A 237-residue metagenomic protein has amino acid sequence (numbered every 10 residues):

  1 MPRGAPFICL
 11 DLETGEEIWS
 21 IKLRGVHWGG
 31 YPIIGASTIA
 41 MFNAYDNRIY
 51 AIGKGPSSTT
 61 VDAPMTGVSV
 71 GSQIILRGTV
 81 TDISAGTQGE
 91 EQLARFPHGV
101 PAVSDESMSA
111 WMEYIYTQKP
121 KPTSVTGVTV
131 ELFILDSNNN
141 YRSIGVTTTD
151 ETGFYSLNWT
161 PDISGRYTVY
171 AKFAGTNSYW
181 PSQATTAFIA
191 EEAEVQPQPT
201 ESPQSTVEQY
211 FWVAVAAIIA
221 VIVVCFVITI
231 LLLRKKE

Functional and structural regions predicted by a protein language model:
M1-V70, I74-S104, Y116, T123-S124 (+3 more regions): Secretory-pathway ectodomains
R24, T148, D162, T186-F188: A generic structural motif
A51, L76-G78, A171, N177 (+1 more regions): Secretory targeting signatures
Q73-I75, F154-S156, Q183-T185: Intrinsic-disorder/low-complexity, polar/charged segments enriched in Ser/Thr/Lys/Arg/Asp/Glu/Gln
E113-P120, F154-D162: Signal that preferentially marks extracellular ectodomain short beta-strand elements of beta-sandwich modules
N139, S143-W159, G165: Glycine-centered loop-to-beta-strand initiation motif
R142-G145, W180-T185: Extracellular and select intracellular beta-sandwich modules with Ser/Thr-enriched, small-residue motifs on
I163-S182: Enriched for extracellular/lumenal, surface-exposed ectodomains of secreted and cell-surface proteins
